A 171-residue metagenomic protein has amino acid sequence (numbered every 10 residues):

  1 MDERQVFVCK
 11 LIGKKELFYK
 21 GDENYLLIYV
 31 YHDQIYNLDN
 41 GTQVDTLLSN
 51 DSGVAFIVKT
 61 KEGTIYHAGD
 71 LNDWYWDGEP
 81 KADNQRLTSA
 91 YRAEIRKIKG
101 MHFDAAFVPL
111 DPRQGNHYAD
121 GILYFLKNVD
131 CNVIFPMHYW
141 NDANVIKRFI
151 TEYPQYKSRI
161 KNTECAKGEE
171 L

Functional and structural regions predicted by a protein language model:
M1-K20, R96-F107: Active-site metal-binding motif and surrounding structural segment of the metallo-beta-lactamase
F7, I65-A68, A105-F107, F135: Structural motif
L11-I12, S49, A68-W74, L110-P112 (+1 more regions): Active-site metal-binding loops of divalent metal-dependent hydrolases
E16, Y75, N116, N144: Glycine/Thr-rich phosphate-binding loops of Rossmann-like dinucleotide-binding domains
F18-E23, V58, Q85-S89, P154-I160: Short acidic/polar alpha-helix capping motifs at helix-coil junctions
Y25-D39, K97, Y118-L171: Binuclear metal-ion centers of metallo-dependent hydrolases, dominated by the metallo-beta-lactamase
Y25-H102, C165-L171: Core dinuclear metal-dependent hydrolase active-site scaffold
E79-R86, A105-K127: Active-site-proximal segments of metal-dependent phosphoesterases and phosphodiesterases across multiple
